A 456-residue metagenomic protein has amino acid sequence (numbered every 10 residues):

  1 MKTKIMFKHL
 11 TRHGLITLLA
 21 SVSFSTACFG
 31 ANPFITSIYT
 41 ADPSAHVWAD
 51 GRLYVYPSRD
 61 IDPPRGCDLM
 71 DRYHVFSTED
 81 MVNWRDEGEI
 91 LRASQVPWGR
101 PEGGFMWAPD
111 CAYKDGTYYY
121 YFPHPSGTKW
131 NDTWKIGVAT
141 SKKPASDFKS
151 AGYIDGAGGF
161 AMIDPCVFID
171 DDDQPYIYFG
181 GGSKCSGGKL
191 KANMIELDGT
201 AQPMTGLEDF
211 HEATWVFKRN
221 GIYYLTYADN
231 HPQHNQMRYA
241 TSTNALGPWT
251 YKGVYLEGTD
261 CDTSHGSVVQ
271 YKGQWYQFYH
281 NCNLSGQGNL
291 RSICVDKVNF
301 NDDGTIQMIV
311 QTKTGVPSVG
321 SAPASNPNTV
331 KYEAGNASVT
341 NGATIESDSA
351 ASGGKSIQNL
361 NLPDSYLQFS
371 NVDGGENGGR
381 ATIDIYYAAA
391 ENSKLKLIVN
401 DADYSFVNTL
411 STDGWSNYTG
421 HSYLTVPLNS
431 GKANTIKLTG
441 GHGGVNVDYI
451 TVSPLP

Functional and structural regions predicted by a protein language model:
K2-I16: Bacterial N-terminal signal peptides that target proteins for export
G14-S25: Bacterial N-terminal signal peptides
T26, T78, T435: Ser/Thr-centric signal marking residues that sit in or immediately flank functional binding/regulatory motifs
F29-S349, D364, Q368, D373 (+2 more regions): Carbohydrate-active catalytic/glycan-binding domains of CAZyme proteins, especially the secreted or lumenal ectodomains
S318-P456: Extracytoplasmic
